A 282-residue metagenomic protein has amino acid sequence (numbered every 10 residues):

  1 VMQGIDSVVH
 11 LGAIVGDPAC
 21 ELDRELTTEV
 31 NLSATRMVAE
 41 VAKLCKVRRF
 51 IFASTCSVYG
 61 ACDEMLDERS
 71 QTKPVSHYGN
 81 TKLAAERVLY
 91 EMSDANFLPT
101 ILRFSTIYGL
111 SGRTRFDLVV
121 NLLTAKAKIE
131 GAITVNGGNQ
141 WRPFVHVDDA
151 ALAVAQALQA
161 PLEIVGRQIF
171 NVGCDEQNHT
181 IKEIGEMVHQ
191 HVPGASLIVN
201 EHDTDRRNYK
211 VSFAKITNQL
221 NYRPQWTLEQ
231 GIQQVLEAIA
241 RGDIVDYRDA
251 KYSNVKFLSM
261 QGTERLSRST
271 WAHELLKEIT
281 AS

Functional and structural regions predicted by a protein language model:
V1-V30: NAD(P)H-binding glycine-rich loop region in Rossmannoid oxidoreductase-like domains and their noncatalytic homologs
H10, R36-H77: Conserved Rossmann-fold NAD(P)-dependent oxidoreductase catalytic core, especially the SDR/UDP-sugar
P18-E25, A61-L66, G112-R113: Conserved catalytic-core motifs of eukaryotic protein kinase domains, centered on the activation segment
A19-C20, P99-T114, L122-V145, Q156-A157 (+1 more regions): A conserved pocket-lining segment of Rossmann-fold NAD(P)-dependent short-chain dehydrogenase/reductase
L26-T28, S70, V75-L83, R113 (+3 more regions): Short-chain dehydrogenase/reductase
A61, K73-T100, K128-I129: Active-site Tyr-X1-5-Lys
V135-S282: C-terminal substrate-binding subdomain of Rossmann-fold SDR/epimerase-dehydratase oxidoreductases
